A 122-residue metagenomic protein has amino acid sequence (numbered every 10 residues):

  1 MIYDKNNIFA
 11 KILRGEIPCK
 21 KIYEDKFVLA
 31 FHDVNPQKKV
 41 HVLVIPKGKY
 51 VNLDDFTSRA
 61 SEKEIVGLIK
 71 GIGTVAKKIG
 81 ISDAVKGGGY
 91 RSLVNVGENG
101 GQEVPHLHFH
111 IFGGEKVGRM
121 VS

Functional and structural regions predicted by a protein language model:
M1-S122: HIT superfamily nucleotide-processing domains
